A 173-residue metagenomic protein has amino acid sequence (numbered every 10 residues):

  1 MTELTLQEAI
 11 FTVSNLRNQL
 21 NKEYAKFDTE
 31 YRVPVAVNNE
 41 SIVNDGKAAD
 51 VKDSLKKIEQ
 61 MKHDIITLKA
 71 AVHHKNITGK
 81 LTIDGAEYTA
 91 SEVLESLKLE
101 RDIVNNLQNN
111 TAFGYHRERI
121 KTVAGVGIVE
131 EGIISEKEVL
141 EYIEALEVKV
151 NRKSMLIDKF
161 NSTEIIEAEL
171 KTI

Functional and structural regions predicted by a protein language model:
M1-I173: Structural preference for solvent-exposed beta-strand-turn elements and adjacent flexible terminal/loop segments within
